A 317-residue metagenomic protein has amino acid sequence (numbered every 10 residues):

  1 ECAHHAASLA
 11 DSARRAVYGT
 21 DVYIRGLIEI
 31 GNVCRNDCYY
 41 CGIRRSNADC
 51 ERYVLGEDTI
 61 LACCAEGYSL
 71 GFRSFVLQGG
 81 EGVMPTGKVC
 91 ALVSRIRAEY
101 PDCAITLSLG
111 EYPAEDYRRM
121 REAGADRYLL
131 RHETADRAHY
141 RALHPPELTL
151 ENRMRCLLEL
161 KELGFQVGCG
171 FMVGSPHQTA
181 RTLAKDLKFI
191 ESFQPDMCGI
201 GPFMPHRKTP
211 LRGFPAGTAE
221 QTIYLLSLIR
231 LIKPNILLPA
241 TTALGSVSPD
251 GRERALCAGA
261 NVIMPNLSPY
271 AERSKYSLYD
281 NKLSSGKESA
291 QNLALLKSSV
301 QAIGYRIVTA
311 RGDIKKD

Functional and structural regions predicted by a protein language model:
H4, Y68, E191-D317: Auxiliary Fe-S-binding modules of radical SAM enzymes
A10, C38, L77, L130 (+4 more regions): Conserved, mostly hydrophobic/aromatic
S12, A16-T59: Canonical Radical SAM [4Fe-4S] cluster-binding loop centered on the CxxxCxxC motif and its immediate flanking residues
N32, E81-P85, P146, G174-T179 (+3 more regions): Short, small-residue-enriched loops and turns at beta-alpha junctions that line or gate enzyme active sites
R45-I60, G67-K88, L92-V93, R97-L157 (+2 more regions): Core AdoMet radical
M84-L109, E147-G168, F193, G213-L238 (+1 more regions): Alpha-helix-loop-beta-strand connector modules within alpha/beta enzyme cores
P113-E122, P176-I190, G245-A258: Catalytic cores of alpha/beta
Q166, F171, R181-T182, I200 (+2 more regions): Conserved mixed alpha/beta catalytic, RNA-binding, or beta-rich assembly cores of soluble enzyme, regulatory
